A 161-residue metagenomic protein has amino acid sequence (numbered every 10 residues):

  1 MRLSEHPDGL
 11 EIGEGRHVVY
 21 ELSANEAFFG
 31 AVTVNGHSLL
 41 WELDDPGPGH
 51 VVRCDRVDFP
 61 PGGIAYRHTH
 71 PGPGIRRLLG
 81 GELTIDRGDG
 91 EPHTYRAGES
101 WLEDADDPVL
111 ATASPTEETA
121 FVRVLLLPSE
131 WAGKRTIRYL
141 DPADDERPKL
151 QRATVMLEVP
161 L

Functional and structural regions predicted by a protein language model:
M1-D8, V32-G63, V124, P128: A short glycine-rich, His/Asp/Glu-containing loop-to-beta-strand
M1-F28, V51, F59, R87-P108: Short acidic-glycine-tyrosine-enriched beta hairpin
M1-G13, H70-D86, F121-P128: Short, conserved beta-strand element in jelly-roll/cupin
L10-S38, D104-K134: Ligand-binding loop in jelly-roll beta-barrel domains
H50, G62-I75: A short beta-loop-beta micro-motif enriched in histidine and acidic residues
A65-H70, R87, T112-S114: Short histidine-centered beta-strand/loop micro-motifs that create catalytic or ligand/metal-coordination sites
A132-L161: Acidic/histidine-enriched, glycine/proline-rich intrinsically disordered or flexible terminal extensions
